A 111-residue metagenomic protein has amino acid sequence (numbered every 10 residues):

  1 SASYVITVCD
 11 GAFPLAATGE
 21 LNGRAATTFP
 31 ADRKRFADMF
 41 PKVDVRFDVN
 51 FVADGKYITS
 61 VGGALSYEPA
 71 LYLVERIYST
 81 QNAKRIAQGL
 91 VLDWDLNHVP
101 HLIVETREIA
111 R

Functional and structural regions predicted by a protein language model:
S1-R111: Active-site-adjacent pocket-lining segments in enzyme domains
